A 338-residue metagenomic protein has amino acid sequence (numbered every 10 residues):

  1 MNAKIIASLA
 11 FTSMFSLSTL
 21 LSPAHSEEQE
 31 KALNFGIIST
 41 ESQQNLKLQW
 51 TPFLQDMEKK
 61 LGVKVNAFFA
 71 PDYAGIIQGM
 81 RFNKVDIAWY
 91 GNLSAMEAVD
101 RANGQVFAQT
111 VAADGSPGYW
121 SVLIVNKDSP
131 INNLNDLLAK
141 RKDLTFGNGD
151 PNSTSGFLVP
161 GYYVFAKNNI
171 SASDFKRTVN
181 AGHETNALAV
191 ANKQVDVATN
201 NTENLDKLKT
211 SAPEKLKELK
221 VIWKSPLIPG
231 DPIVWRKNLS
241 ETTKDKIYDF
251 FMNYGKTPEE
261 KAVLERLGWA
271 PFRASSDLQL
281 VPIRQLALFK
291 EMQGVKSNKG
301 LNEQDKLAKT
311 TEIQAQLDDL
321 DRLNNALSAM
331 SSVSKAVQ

Functional and structural regions predicted by a protein language model:
S8-T19: Bacterial N-terminal signal peptides
E30, S42, L48, P52 (+1 more regions): An extracytoplasmic/periplasmic, membrane-proximal ligand-sensing/linker region
E30-E58, A70, L93, S116 (+2 more regions): Bilobed "Venus flytrap"/periplasmic-binding protein-like clamshell domains and structurally analogous long
N34, I38-S39, L46, A112-V122 (+3 more regions): Periplasmic-binding protein-like
K59-F69, K167-N180, Q194, E214-E218 (+2 more regions): A local structural motif
A74-A88, R101, Y119, H183-A198: Short helices/loops that flank or line small-molecule/ion binding pockets
M80-R81, L137, V190-A191, I233 (+1 more regions): Hydrophobic residues within well-ordered alpha-helices
W89-A102, F165-A166, A191-N192, D196-K217 (+1 more regions): A ligand-binding cleft/hinge motif common to bilobed small-molecule-binding domains
